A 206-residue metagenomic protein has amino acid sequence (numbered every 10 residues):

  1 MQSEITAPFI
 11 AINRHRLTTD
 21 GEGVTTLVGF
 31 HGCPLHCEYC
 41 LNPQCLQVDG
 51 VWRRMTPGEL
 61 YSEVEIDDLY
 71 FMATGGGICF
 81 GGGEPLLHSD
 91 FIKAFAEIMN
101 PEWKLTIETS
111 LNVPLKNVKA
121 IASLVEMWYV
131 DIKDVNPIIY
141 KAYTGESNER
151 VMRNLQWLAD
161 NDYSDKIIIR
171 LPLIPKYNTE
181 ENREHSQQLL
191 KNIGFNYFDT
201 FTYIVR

Functional and structural regions predicted by a protein language model:
M1-D49, I66-M72: N-terminal [4Fe-4S]-dependent radical SAM core
W52: Conserved H-D interstitial segment of serine endopeptidase catalytic domains
E65-L69, T74-G77, G81-G82, L86-R206: Conserved AdoMet/S-adenosylmethionine-binding subsite of the radical SAM
